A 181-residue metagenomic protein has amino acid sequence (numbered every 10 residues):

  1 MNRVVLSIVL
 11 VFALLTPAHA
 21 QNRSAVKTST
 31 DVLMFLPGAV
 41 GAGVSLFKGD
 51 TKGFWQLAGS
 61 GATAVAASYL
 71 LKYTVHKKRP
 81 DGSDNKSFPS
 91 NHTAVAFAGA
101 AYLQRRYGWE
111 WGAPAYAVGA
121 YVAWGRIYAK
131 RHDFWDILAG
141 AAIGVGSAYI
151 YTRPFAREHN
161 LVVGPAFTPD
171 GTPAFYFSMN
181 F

Functional and structural regions predicted by a protein language model:
M1-L33, T51-K52, S68-Y69, Y73-S90 (+1 more regions): Replace "edges of transmembrane helices
P37-G43: Hydrophobic core of alpha-helical transmembrane segments in multi-pass integral membrane proteins
V44-T63: Interfacial segments of alpha-helical transmembrane regions
